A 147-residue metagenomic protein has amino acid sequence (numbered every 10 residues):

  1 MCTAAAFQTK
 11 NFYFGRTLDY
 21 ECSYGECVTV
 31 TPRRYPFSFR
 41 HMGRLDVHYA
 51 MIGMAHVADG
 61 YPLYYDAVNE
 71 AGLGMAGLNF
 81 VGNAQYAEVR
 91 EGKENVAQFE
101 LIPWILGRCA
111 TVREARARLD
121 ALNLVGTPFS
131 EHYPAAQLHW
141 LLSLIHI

Functional and structural regions predicted by a protein language model:
M1-K93, G126: A contiguous strand-loop segment
C2, H132-P134: Active-site nucleophilic cysteine motif
D59-G60, A97-Q98, N123, P134: Short, glycine/acidic-rich beta->alpha junctions
A71-L73, I102, A136-W140: Generic beta-strand structural signal
E91-L122: Alpha/propeptide regions of enzymes that mature by internal proteolysis
R118-E131, H139-L141: Secretory/export targeting leaders with adjacent low-complexity proregions
I145-I147: Conserved small/polar residues in nucleotide/adenosyl-binding loops
